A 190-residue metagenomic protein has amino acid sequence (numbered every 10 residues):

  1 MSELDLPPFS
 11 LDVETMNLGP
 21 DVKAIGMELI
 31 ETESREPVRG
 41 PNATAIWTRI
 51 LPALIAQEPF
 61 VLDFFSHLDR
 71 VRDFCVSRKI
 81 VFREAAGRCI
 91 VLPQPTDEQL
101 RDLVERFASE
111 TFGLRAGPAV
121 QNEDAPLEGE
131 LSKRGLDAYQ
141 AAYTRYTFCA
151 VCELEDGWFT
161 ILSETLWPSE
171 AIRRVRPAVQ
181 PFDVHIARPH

Functional and structural regions predicted by a protein language model:
M1-H190: Structured alpha/beta or helical-core interaction and ligand-binding surfaces enriched in interleaved
